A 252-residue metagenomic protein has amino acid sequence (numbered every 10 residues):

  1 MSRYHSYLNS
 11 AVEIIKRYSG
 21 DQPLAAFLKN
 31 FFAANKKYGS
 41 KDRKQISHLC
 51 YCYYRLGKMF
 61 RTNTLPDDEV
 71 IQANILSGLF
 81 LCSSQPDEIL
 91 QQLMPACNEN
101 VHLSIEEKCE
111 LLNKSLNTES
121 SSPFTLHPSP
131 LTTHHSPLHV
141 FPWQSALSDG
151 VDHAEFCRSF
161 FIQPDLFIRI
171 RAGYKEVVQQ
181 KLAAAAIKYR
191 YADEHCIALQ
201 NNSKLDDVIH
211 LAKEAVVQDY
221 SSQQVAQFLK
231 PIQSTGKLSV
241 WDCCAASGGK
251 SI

Functional and structural regions predicted by a protein language model:
M1-H210: Class I Rossmann-like S-adenosyl-L-methionine
Q179-I252: Rossmann-like S-adenosyl-L-methionine
